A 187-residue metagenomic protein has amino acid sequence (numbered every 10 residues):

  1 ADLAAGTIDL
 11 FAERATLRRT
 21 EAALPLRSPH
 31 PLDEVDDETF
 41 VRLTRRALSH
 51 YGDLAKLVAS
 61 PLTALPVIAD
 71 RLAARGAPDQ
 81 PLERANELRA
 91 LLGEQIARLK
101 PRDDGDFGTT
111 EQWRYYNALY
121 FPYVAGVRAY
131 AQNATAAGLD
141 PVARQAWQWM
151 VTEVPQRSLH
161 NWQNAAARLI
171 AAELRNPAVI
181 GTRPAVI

Functional and structural regions predicted by a protein language model:
L3-N117, S158, L174-R183: N-terminal interaction/assembly modules
E94, R98, R102, F121-A129 (+2 more regions): Amphipathic alpha-helical interaction surfaces
D104-N161: Short, Lys/Arg-enriched phosphate-binding patches
N164-A178: C-terminal flanking helix
V186-I187: Intrinsically disordered, low-complexity, charge-dense segments enriched in Lys/Arg and Glu/Asp interspersed
